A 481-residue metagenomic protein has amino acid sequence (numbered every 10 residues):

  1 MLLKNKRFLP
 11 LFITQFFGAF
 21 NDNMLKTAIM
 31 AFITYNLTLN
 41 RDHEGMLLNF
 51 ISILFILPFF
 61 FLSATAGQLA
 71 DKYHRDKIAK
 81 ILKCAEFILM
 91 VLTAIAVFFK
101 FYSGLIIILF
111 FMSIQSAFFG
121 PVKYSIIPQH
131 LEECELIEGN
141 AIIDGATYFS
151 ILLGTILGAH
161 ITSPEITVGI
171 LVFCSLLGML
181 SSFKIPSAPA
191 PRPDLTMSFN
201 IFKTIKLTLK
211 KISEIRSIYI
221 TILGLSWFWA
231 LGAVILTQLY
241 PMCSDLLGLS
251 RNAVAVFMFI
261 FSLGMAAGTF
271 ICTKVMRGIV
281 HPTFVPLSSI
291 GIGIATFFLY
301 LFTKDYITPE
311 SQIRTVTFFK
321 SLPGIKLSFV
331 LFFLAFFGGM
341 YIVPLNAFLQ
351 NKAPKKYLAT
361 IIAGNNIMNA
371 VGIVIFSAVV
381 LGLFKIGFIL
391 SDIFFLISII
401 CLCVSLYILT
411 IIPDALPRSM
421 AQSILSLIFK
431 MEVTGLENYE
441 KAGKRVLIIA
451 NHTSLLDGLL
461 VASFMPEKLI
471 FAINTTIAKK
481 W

Functional and structural regions predicted by a protein language model:
M1-L9, A188-G224, L246, S311-F319: Juxtamembrane intracellular "pre-TM" segments in multi-pass secondary transporters
L9-T27, I51-L89, G104-T162, C174 (+8 more regions): Substrate-agnostic recognition of the 12-TM MFS/MFS-like secondary transporter fold
A28-F59: Extracellular/periplasmic helix-loop-helix junction of adjacent transmembrane segments in MFS-like secondary
A28-L39, T93-F99, Y148-C174, D245-L246 (+2 more regions): Transmembrane alpha-helix termini and helix-breaking/packing motifs in multi-pass membrane transporters
F55, A85-T93, M112, L171-G178 (+2 more regions): MFS 12-TM fold signature
C84-K100, I290-K320: C-terminal ends and interior cores of transmembrane alpha-helices in multi-pass membrane transporters/permeases
K123-S125, Q129-H130, L171-S198, T303-Y306 (+1 more regions): Helix-loop junctions on the cytosolic side of multi-pass membrane transporters, especially the intracellular loop
K441-W481: Catalytic core of membrane glycerolipid acyltransferases/transacylases, capturing the structured, soluble-facing
